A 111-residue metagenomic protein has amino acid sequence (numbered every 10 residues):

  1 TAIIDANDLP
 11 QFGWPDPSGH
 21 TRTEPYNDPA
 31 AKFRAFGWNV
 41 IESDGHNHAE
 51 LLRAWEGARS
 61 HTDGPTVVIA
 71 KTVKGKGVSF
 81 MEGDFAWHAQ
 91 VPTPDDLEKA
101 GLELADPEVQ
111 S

Functional and structural regions predicted by a protein language model:
T1-S111: Glycine-rich ThDP/TPP pyrophosphate-binding loop and its adjacent helix/strand module within ThDP-dependent enzymes
